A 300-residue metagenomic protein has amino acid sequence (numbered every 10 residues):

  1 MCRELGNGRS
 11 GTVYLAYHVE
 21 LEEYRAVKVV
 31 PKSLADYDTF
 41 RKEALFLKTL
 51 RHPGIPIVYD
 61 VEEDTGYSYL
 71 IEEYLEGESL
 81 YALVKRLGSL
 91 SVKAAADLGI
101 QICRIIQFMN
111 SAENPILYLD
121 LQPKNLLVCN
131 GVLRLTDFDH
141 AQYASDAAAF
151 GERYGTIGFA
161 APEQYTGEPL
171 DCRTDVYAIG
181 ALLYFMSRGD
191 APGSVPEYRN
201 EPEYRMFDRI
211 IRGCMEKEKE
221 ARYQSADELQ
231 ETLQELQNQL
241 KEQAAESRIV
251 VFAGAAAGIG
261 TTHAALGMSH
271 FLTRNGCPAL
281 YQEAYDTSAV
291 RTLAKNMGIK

Functional and structural regions predicted by a protein language model:
P31-T49: AlphaC helix of the eukaryotic protein kinase fold
V61: Activation-segment/catalytic-loop signature of the eukaryotic protein kinase fold
T65-S79: Conserved short submotifs of the Hanks-type protein kinase catalytic core that shape the nucleotide-binding pocket
L80-L90: AlphaC helix of the protein kinase catalytic domain
L98-G99: Activation segment signature within eukaryotic-like protein kinase domains
R104-I116: Protein kinase catalytic-loop region centered on the HRD/HxD motif
P202-K217: Conserved C-terminal C-lobe helix
V251-K300: Walker A/P-loop NTP-binding active-site region of P-loop NTPases, recognizing the glycine-rich GxxxxGKT/S
